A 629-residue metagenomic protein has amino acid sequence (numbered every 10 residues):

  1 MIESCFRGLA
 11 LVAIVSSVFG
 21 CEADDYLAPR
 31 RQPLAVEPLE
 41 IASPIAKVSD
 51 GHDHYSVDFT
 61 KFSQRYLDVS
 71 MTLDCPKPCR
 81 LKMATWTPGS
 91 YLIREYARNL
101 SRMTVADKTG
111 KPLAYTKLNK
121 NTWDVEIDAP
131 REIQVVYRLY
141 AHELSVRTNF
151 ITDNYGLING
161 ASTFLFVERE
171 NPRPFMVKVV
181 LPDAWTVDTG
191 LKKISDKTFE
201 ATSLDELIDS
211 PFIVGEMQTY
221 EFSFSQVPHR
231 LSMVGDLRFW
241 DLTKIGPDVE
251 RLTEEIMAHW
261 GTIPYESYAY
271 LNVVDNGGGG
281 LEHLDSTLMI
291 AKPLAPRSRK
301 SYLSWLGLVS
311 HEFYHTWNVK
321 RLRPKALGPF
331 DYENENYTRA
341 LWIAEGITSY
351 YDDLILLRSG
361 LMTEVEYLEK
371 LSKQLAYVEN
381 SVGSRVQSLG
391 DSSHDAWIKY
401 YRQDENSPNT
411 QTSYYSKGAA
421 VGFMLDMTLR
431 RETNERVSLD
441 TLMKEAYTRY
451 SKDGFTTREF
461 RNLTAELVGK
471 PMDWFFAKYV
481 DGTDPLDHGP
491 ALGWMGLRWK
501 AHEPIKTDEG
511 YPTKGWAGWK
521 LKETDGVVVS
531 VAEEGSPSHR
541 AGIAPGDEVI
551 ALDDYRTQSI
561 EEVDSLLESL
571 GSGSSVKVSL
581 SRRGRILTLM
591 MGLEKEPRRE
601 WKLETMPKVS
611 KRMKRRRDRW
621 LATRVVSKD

Functional and structural regions predicted by a protein language model:
M1-L9: Bacterial N-terminal signal peptides that target proteins for export
G8-S17: Bacterial N-terminal signal peptides
C21-F62: N-terminal, polar/Ser/Thr-rich
K47, T60, T72, P76 (+4 more regions): Non-catalytic architectural context of zinc metalloproteases
M71, Q218-L341, I347, Y351: Juxtacatalytic substrate-recognition/specificity segment
R80-M83: Ligand-binding face of N-terminal immunoglobulin V-set domains in extracellular IgSF glycoproteins
A291, L322-G390: Acidic/histidine-rich catalytic neighborhood
D352, M362-D629: C-terminal recognition in membrane/secretory proteostasis and scaffolding
